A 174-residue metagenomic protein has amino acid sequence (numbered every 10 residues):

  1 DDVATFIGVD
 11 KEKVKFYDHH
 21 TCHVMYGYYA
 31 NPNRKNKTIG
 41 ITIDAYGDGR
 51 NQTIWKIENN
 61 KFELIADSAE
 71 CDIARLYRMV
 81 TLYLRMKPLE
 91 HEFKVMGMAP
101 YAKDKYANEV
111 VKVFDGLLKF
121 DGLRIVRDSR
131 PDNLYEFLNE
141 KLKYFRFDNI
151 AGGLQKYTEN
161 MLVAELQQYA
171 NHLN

Functional and structural regions predicted by a protein language model:
D1-N174: Short acidic/glycine-rich loops and adjacent helix/strand connectors that line catalytic pockets where negatively
